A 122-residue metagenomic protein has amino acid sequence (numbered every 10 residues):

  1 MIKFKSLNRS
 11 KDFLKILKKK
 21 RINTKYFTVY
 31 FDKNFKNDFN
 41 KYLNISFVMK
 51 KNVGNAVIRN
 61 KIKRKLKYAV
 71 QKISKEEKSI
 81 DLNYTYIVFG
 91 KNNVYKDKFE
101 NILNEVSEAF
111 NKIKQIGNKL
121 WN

Functional and structural regions predicted by a protein language model:
M1-N122: Positively charged, solvent-exposed patches that mediate nucleic-acid binding
